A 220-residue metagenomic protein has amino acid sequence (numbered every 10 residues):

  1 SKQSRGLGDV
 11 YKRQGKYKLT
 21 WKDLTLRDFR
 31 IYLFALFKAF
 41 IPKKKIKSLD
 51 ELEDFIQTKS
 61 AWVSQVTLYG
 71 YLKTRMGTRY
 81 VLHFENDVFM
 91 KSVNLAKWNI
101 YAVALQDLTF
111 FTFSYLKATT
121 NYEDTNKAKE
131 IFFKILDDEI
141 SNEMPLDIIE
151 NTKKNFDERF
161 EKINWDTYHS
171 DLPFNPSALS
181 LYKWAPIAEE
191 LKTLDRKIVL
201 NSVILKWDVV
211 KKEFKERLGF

Functional and structural regions predicted by a protein language model:
K2-Y11: Short, small-residue-biased leader/transition segments that mark boundaries at the very start of proteins
K12-L19, E216-F220: Short acidic DE-rich linear segments
G15-F84: Leu/Val/Ala/Ile-rich N-terminal alpha-helices, chiefly Sec-type signal peptides and the beginnings
D23, P42, D54-T58, L95-A102 (+3 more regions): Alpha-solenoid helical-repeat scaffolds
W62, V66, W98, A102-Q106 (+3 more regions): Non-catalytic, well-ordered alpha-helical scaffold segments
W62-Q65, K73-R75, N126-I204, D208: Polybasic, proline/glycine-rich intrinsically disordered low-complexity segments
Y71-N121: N-terminal interaction modules that seed assembly of large macromolecular complexes
V203-F220: Glycine-rich, aromatic-bearing surface loops/beta-hairpins
